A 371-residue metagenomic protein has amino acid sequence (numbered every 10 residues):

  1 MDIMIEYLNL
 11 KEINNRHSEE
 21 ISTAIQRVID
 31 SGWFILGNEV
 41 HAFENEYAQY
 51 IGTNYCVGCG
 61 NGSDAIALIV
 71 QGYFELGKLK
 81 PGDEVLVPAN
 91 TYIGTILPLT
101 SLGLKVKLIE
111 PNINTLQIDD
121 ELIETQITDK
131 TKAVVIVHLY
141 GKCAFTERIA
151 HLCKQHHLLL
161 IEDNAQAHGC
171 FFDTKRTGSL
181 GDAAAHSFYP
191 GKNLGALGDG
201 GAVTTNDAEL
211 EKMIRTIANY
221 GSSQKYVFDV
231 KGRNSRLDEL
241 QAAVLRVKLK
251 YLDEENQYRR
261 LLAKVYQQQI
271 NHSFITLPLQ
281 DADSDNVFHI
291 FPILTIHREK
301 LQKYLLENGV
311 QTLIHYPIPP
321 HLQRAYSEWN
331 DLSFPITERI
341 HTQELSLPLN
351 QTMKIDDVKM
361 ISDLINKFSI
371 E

Functional and structural regions predicted by a protein language model:
D2-I3, K11, T23, V40-N45 (+8 more regions): PLP-dependent aminotransferase class I/II
L8-I13, S22-A42: A glycine-/small-polar-enriched, mobile loop at the entrance of the PLP active site in fold-type I
W33, G37-E84, P98-L102, L108-E110 (+1 more regions): Phosphate-binding glycine-rich loop
N90-I96: Conserved coil-to-alpha-helix start sites within the AMP-binding
L102, Q155-H156, N308: Helix C-cap/helix->beta junction micro-motif
K105-T115, L313: Short beta-strand->loop structural element characteristic of the AMP-binding/adenylate-forming
N114-A196, V203-T204, S346: Active-site phosphate-binding strand-loop segment of PLP-dependent enzymes
